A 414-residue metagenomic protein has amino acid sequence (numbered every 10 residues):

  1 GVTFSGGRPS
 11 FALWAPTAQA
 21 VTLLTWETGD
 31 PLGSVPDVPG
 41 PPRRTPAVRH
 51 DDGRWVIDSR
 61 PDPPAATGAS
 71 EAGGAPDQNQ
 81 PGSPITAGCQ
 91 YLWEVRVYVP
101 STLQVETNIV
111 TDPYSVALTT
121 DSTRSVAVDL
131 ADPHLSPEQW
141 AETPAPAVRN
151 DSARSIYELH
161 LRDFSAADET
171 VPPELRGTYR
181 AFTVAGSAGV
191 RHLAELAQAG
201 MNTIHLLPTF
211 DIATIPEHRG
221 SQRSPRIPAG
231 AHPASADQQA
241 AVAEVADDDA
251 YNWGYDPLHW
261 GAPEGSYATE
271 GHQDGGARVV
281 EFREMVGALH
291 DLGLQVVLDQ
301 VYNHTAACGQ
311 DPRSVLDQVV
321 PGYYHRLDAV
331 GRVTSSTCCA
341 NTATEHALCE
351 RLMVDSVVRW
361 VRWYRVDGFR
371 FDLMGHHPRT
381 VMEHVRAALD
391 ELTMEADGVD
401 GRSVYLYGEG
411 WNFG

Functional and structural regions predicted by a protein language model:
G1-G6, G33, D37-R43, D52-R54 (+1 more regions): The feature marks proteins involved in alpha-glucan
G7-F11: Structural beta-strand segments of beta-rich domains
W14-A20: Short proline/glycine-enriched turn/loop motifs at strand-loop junctions of beta-rich domains
T22-L24: Beta-strand signatures of extracellular beta-sandwich domains
R162-A167, V171-T183, R191-Y364, L373-M374 (+3 more regions): Substrate-binding/active-site clefts of carbohydrate-active enzymes
V404-G414: Polar, glycine-rich mid-to-C-terminal structural blocks that act as macromolecule-binding/assembly scaffolds
